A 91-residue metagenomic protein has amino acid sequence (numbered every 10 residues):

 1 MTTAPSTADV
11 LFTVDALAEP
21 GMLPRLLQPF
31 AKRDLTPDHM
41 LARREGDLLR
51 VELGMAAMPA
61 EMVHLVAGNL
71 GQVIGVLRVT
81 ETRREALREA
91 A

Functional and structural regions predicted by a protein language model:
M1-A91: A conserved regulatory-domain signal marking ACT and ACT-like small-molecule sensing domains and adjacent regulatory
